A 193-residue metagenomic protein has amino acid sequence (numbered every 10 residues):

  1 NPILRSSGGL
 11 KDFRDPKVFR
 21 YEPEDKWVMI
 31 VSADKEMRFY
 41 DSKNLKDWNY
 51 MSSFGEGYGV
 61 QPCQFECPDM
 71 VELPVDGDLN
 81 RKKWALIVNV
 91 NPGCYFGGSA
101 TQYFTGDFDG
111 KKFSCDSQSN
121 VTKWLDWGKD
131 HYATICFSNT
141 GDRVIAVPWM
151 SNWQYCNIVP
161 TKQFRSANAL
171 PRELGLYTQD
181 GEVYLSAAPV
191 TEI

Functional and structural regions predicted by a protein language model:
N1-I193: Carbohydrate-active catalytic/glycan-binding domains of CAZyme proteins, especially the secreted or lumenal ectodomains
